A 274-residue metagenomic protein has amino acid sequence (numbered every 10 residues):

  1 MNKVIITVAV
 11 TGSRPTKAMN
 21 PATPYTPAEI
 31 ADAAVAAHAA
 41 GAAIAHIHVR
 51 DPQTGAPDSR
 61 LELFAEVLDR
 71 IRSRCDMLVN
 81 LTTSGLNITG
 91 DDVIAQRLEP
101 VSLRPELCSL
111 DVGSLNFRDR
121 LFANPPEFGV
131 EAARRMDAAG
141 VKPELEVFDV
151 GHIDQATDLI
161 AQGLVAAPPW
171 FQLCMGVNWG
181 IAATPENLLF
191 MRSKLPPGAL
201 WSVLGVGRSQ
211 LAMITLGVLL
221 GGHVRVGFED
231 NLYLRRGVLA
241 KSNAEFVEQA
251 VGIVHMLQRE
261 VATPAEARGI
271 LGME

Functional and structural regions predicted by a protein language model:
M1-A22, S109-N116: N-terminal small/glycine-rich loop or linker at the start of catalytic domains across soluble metabolic enzymes
V8, P27, G55-T83, E131-A138 (+2 more regions): Alpha-helix-loop-beta-strand connector modules within alpha/beta enzyme cores
A18, A43-V67, F117, C174-M175 (+2 more regions): Glycine-rich, proline-tolerant flexible connector loops at the mouths of alpha/beta enzymes
P27, P57-N124: Active-site beta->alpha loop and helix N-cap motifs at the rims of alpha/beta catalytic domains
I30, A37, H48, C108 (+4 more regions): Conserved, mostly hydrophobic/aromatic
A42-P52, V79-T83, E146, A267: Short beta-strand segments at enzyme active-site cores
L107-E229, A240-S242: Catalytic alpha/beta core domains of metabolic enzymes, predominantly
G252-E274: Mid-to-C-terminal alpha-helical segments outside catalytic/metal-binding sites
